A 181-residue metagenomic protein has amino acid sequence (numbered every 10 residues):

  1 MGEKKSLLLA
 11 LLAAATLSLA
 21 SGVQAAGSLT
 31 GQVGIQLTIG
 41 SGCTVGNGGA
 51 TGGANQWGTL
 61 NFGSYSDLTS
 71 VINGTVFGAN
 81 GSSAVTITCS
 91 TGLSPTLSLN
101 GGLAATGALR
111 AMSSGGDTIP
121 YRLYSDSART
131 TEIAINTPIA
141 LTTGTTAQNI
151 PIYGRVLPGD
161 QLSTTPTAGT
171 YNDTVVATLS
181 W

Functional and structural regions predicted by a protein language model:
M1-A10: Bacterial N-terminal signal peptides that target proteins for export
A10-S18: Bacterial N-terminal signal peptides
L19-A25: Sec/Tat signal peptide C-region and signal peptidase I cleavage site
A25-S113, P138-W181: N-terminal small/polar-rich segments of proteins
N100-G102, R122-D126: Predominantly extracellular/luminal cell-surface or secreted proteins
A105, T118-I119: Short, solvent-exposed loop/linker segments at beta-strand-coil boundaries, enriched for Pro/Gly and Ser/Thr
S114, A128-E132: Solvent-exposed adhesion/ligand-recognition segments of exported proteins
